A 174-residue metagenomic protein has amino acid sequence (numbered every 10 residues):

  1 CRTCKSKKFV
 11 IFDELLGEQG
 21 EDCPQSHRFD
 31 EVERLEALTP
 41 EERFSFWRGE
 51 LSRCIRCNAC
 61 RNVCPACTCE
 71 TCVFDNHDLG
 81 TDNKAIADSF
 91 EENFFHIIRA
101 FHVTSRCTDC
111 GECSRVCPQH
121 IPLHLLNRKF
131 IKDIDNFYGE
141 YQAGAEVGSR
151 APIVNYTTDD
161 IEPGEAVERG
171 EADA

Functional and structural regions predicted by a protein language model:
C1-L16: A conserved mid-domain beta-alpha-beta active-site/ligand-binding segment of alpha/beta enzyme cores
C4, C57, C110: Short Cys/His-rich metal-coordination motifs, predominantly Zn2+-binding knuckles/fingers
Q19: The feature marks a conserved, polyanion-engaging helical scaffold used by nucleic-acid processing enzymes and innate
D22-S52, A66-A174: Ferredoxin-type iron-sulfur electron-transfer modules in oxidoreductases and energy-metabolism complexes
C57-A59, C67: Long, contiguous secondary-structure blocks with strong helical propensity
